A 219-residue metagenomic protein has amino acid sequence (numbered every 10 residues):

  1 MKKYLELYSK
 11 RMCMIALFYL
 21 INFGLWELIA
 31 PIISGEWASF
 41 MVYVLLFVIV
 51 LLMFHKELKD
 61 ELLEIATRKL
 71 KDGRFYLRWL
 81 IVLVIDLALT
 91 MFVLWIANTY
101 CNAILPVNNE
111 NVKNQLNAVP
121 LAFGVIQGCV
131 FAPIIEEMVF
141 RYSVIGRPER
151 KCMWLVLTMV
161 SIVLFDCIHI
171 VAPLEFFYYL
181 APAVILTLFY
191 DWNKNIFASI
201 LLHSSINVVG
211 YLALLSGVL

Functional and structural regions predicted by a protein language model:
M1-E6: Short, Lys/Arg-rich, polar N-terminal cytosolic tail immediately upstream of the first transmembrane signal-anchor
L7, R11-I15, E36-Y43, K71-L83 (+4 more regions): Residue-level signature of transmembrane alpha-helical entry/exit and packing/kink sites in multi-pass membrane
L7-D60, N109: Alpha-helical transmembrane segments in multi-pass membrane proteins
I21-I29, I49, M53, I85 (+6 more regions): Alpha-helical membrane-inserting segments
P31-G35, C101-P106, I145-L155: Membrane interface segments of multi-pass transport proteins and intramembrane proteases
L62-A132: Juxtamembrane helix-loop-helix connectors linking adjacent transmembrane helices in multi-pass membrane enzymes
L87-M91, P120-L219: Transmembrane helix-loop-helix hairpins at the membrane interface of multi-pass integral membrane proteins
